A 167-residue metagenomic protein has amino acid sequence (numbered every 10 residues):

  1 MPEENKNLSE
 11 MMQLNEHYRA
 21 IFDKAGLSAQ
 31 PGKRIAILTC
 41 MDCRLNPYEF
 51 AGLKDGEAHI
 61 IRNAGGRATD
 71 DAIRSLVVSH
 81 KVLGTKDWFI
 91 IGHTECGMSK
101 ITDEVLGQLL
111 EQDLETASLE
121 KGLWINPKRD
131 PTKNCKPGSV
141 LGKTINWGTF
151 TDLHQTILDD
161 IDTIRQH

Functional and structural regions predicted by a protein language model:
M1-P31, G66-A68, A72-I73, V78-L83 (+1 more regions): Divalent-metal-activated hydrolytic enzyme cores
H17-F22, G26-G56: N-terminal short beta-loop-beta anion/metal-coordinating cradle
Y18, D42, E49, E57-I60 (+2 more regions): Generic alpha-helix detector with strongest preference for long hydrophobic helices that associate with membranes
L38-C40, R62, I91-H93: Short beta-strand segments
D42-R44, G65, E95: Short, glycine/serine-rich, charged loops/turns that create anion-binding and catalytic segments at active sites
G52-A68, V78: Adenosine ribonucleotide-centric catalytic and binding domains
L83-C96: Ordered, amphipathic secondary-structure segments that act as subunit-interaction surfaces in large macromolecular
